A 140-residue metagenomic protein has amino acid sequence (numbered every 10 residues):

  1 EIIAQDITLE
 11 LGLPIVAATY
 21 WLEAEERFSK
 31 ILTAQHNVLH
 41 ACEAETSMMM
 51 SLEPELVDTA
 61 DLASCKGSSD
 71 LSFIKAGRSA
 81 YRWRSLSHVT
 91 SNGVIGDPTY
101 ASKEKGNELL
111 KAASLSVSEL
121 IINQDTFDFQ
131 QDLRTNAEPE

Functional and structural regions predicted by a protein language model:
E1-E140: Extended, histidine- and acidic-residue-enriched regions that form the cofactor-binding/catalytic faces
